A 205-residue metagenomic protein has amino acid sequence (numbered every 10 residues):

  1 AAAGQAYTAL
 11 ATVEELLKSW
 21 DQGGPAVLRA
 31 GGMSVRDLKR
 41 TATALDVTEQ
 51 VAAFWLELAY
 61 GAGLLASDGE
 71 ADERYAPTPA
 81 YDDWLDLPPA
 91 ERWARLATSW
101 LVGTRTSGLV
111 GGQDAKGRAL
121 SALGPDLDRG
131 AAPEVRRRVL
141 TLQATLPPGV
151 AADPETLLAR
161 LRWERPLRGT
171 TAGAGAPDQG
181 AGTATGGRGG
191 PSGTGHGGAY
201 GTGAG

Functional and structural regions predicted by a protein language model:
A1-R188, H196-G205: N-terminal membrane-targeting/anchoring modules of bacterial envelope and secretion proteins
